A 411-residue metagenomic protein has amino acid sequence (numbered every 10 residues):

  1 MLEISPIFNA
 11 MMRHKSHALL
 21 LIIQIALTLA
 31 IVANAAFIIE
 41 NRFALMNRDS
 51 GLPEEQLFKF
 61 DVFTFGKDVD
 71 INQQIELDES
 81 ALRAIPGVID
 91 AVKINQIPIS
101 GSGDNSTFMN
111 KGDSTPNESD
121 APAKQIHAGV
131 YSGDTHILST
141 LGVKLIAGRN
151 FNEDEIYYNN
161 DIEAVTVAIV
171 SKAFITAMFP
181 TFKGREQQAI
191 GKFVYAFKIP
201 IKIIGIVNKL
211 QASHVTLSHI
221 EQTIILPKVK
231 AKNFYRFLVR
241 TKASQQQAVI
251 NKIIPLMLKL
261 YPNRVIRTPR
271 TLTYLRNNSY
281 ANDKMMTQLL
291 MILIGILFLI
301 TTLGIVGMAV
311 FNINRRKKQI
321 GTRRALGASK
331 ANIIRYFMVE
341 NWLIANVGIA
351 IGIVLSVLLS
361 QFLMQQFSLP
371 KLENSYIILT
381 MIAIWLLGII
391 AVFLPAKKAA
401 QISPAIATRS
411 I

Functional and structural regions predicted by a protein language model:
L2-M12, S16, L303-I344, Q401-S410: Intracellular coupling helices
N9-R13, H17, L260-I294, R315 (+1 more regions): Membrane-helix entry/capping segments
R13-N41, K284-K318, N346-V347, I351: Hydrophobic alpha-helical transmembrane segments of multi-pass inner-membrane transport and secretion
I39-Y131, D161-I162: Membrane-proximal extracellular/periplasmic loop immediately following the first transmembrane helix
E79-S80, A84-I85, K172-A173, K198-T287: "Rare, low-scoring activations can occur in soluble or secreted enzymes where short amphipathic helices or signal
A123-I220: Hydrophobic secondary-structure segments that place a key small or acidic residue at a functional site
L297, K318-M364, S375, L379 (+1 more regions): Transmembrane alpha-helical interface segments in multi-pass membrane proteins
L299-T302, Y376-K398: Hydrophobic alpha-helical transmembrane segments of polytopic membrane proteins
